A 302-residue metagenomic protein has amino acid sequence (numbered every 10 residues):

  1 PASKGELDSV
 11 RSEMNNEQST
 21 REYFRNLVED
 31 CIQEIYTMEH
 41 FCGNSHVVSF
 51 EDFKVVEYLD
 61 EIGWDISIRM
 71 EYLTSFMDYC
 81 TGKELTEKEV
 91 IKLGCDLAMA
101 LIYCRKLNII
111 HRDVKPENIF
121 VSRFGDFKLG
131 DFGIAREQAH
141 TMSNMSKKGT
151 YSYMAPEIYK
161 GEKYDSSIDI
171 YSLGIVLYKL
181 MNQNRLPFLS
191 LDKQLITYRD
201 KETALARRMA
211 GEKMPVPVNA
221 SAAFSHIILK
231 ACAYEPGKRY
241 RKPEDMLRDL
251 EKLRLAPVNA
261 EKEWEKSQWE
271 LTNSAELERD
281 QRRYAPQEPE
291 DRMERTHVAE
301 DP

Functional and structural regions predicted by a protein language model:
S49-W64: Short beta-strand micro-motifs within the conserved protein kinase catalytic domain, predominantly in the N-lobe
E61-F76: Conserved short submotifs of the Hanks-type protein kinase catalytic core that shape the nucleotide-binding pocket
L93-G94: Activation segment signature within eukaryotic-like protein kinase domains
L97-I109: Protein kinase catalytic-loop region centered on the HRD/HxD motif
N144-E157: Conserved activation segment of eukaryotic-like protein kinases, specifically the C-terminal portion of the activation
D169: Conserved catalytic-loop aspartate of Hanks-type protein kinases
